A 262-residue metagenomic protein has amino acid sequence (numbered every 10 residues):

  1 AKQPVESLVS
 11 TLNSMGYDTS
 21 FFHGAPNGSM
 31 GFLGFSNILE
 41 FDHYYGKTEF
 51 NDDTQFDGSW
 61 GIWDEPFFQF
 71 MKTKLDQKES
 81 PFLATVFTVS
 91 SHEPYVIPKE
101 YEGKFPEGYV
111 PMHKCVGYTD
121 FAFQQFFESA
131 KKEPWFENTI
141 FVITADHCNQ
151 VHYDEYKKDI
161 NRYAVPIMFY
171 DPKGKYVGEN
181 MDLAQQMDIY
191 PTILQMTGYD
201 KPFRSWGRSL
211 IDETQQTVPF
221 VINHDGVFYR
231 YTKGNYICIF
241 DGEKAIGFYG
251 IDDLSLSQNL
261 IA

Functional and structural regions predicted by a protein language model:
A1-A262: Solvent-exposed soluble domains appended to multi-pass membrane proteins
